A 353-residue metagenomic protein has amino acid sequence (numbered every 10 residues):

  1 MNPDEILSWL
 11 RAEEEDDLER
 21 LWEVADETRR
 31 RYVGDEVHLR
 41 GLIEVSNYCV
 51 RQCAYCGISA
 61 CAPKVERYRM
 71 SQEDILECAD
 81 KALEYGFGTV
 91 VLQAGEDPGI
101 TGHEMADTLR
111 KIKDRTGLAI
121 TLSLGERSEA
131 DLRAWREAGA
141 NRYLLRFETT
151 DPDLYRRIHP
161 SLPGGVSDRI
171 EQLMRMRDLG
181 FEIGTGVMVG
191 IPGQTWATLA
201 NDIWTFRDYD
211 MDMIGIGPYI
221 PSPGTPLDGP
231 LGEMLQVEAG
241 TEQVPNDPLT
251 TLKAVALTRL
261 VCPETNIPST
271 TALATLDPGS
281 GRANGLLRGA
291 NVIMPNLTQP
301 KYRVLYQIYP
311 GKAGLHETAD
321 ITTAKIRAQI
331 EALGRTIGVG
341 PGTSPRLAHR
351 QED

Functional and structural regions predicted by a protein language model:
M1-D16, M213-D353: Auxiliary Fe-S-binding modules of radical SAM enzymes
N2-V37: An N-cap/entry alpha-helix motif that binds or orients negatively charged groups
A25, C53, L92, L145 (+4 more regions): Conserved, mostly hydrophobic/aromatic
E27, V33-D74: Canonical Radical SAM [4Fe-4S] cluster-binding loop centered on the CxxxCxxC motif and its immediate flanking residues
R40-I43, P63-E66, V90-G102, D153 (+3 more regions): Glycine-rich, proline-tolerant flexible connector loops at the mouths of alpha/beta enzymes
I43-V45, E96-P98, L124-S128, T149-D151 (+5 more regions): Active-site-proximal loop/turn and secondary-structure-junction residues that shape catalytic pockets, frequently
A60-L76, A82-H103, T108-M176, E182-P192 (+1 more regions): Core AdoMet radical
S128-E137, P192-R207, T275-L287: Catalytic cores of alpha/beta
